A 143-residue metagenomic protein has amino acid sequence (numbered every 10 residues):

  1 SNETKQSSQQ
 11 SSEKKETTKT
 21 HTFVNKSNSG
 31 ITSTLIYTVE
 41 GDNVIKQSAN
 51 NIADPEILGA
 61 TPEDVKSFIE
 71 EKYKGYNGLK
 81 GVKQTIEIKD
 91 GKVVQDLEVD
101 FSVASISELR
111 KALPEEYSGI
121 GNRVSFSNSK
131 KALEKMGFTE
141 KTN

Functional and structural regions predicted by a protein language model:
S1-T20: N-terminal, intrinsically disordered, polar/charged segments of Gram-positive cell-envelope systems that serve as
K14-V24, E70-E71, G81: Short, hydrophobic/aromatic-rich segments at coil-to-beta transitions
T18-K19, V44, F126: Domain-level marker for long, solvent-exposed, non-transmembrane regions
F23-N28, T85: A cross-family detector of function-defining hotspots
N28-S29, A53-A60, S102-R110: Short, cysteine-centered beta-strand-loop-beta hairpins and adjacent loop/turn segments enriched in charged/polar
S29-L35: Short, surface-exposed coil-to-beta transition loops
I36-N77: Alpha-helical segments in soluble extracytoplasmic regions
G75, L79-N143: Mature, soluble, non-transmembrane domains
